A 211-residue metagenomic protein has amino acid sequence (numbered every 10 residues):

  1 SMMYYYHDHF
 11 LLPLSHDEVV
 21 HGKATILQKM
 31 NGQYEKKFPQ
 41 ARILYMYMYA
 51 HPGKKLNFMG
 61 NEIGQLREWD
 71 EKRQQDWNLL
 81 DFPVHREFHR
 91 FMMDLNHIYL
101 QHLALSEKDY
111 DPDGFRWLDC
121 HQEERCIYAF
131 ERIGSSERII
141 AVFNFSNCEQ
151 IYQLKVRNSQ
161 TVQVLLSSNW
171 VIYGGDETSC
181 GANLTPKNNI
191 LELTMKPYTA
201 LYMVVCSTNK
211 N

Functional and structural regions predicted by a protein language model:
S1-L27, H51: Aromatic-lined glycan-binding groove of carbohydrate-active enzymes
D17, G22-K23, E35-F38, Y47-N57 (+1 more regions): Carbohydrate-interacting/catalytic domains
L27-Q33: Surface-exposed cleft-lining segments at the edges of enzyme active sites
A41-R42: Transmembrane beta-barrel architecture of outer-membrane proteins
